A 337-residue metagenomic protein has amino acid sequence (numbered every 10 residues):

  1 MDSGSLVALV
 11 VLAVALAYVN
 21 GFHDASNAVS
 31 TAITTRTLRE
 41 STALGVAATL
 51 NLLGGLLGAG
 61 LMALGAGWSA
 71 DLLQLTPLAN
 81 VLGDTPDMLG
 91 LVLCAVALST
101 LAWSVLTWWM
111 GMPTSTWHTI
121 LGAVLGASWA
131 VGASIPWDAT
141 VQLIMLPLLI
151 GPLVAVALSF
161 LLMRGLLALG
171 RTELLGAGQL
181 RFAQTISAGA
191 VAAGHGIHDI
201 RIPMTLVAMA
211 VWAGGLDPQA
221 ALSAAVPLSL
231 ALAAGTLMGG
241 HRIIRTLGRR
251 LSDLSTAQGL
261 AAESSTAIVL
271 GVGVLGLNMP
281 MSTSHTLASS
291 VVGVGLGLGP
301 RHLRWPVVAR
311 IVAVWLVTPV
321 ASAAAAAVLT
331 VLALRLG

Functional and structural regions predicted by a protein language model:
M1-G337: Multi-pass alpha-helical transmembrane bundle typical of ion/small-solute transporters and intramembrane aspartyl
